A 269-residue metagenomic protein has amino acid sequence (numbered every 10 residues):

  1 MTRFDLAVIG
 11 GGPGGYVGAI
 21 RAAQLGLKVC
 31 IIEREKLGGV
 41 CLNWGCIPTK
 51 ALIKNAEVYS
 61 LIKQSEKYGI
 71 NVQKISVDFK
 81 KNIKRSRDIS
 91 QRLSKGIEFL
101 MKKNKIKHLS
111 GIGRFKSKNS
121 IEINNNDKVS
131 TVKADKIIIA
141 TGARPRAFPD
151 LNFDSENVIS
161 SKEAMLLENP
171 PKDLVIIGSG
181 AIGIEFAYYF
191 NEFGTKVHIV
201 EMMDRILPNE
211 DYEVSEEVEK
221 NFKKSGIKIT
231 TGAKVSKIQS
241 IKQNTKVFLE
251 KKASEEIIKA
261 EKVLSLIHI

Functional and structural regions predicted by a protein language model:
M1-G12, K172-I177: Beta1/beta-strand and adjacent pyrophosphate-binding region of the FAD-binding site in flavoprotein oxidoreductases
T2-F4, I20-L27, I32-P170, H198 (+6 more regions): Glycine-rich flavin
L6-C30, F186-N191: N-terminal Rossmann-like FAD-binding beta1-loop-alpha1 element of flavoenzymes
G10-G15, G142, G178-G183: Conserved phosphate-binding and hydrolysis motifs of nucleotide-dependent enzymes
I137, E261-S265: AMP-binding/adenylate-forming core of the ANL superfamily
N169-M202, N209-E210: Rossmann-like NAD(P)H-binding beta-loop-alpha module
Y188, I227, K234: N-terminal Rossmann-like NAD(P)+-binding domain of SDR-like oxidoreductases, especially those catalyzing
I267-I269: Conserved small/polar residues in nucleotide/adenosyl-binding loops
